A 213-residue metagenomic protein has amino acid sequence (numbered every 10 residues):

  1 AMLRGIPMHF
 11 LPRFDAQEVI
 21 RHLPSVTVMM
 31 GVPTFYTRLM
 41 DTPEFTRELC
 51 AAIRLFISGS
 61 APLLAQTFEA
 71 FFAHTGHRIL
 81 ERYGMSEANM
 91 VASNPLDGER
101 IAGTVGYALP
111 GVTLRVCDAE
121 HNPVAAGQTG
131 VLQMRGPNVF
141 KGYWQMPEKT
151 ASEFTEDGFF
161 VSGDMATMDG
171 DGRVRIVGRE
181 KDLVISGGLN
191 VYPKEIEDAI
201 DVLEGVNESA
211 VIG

Functional and structural regions predicted by a protein language model:
L3, M8, L23-G31, M40-I101 (+2 more regions): Gly/Ser/Thr-rich phosphate-binding loop
I6-P24, V191-I196: ATP-dependent adenylate-forming carboxylate-activation enzymes
R21, V32, G84, E120 (+4 more regions): AMP-binding/adenylate-forming catalytic core of the ANL superfamily
T42, D157, I200-L203: Acidic-histidine catalytic/liganding microenvironments
E44, A52, G111, K149 (+1 more regions): Glycine-centered tight turns that cap/initiate beta-strands
A65, R115-Q133, S152, M168-D171: Conserved beta-loop-beta connector loops within the AMP-binding
N94, G106, A125-A126, K141-Q145: Active-site glycine/GP-rich loop and adjacent strand/helix microenvironment that borders small-molecule binding pockets
G103-L109, P123, F154-D157: Short Gly/Pro-enriched turn/cap motifs at secondary-structure boundaries
